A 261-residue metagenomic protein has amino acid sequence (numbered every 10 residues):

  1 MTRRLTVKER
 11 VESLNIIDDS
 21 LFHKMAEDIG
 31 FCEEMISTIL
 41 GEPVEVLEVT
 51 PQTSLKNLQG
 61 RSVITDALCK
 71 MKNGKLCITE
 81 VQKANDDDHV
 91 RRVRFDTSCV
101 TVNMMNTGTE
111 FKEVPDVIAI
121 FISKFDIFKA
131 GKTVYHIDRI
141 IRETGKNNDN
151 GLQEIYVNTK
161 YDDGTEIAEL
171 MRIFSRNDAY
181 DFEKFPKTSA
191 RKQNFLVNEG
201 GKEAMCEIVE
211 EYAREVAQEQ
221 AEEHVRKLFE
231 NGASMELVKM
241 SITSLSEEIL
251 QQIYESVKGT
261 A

Functional and structural regions predicted by a protein language model:
M1-Q153, D163-T165: Accessory alpha/beta interaction modules
T2-E12, I16, S20, L76-Q82 (+1 more regions): Short, charged alpha-helical interaction segments and adjacent helix-coil junctions
Y156: Short hydrophobic beta-strand segments that form the core of ligand-binding sensory/regulatory domains
